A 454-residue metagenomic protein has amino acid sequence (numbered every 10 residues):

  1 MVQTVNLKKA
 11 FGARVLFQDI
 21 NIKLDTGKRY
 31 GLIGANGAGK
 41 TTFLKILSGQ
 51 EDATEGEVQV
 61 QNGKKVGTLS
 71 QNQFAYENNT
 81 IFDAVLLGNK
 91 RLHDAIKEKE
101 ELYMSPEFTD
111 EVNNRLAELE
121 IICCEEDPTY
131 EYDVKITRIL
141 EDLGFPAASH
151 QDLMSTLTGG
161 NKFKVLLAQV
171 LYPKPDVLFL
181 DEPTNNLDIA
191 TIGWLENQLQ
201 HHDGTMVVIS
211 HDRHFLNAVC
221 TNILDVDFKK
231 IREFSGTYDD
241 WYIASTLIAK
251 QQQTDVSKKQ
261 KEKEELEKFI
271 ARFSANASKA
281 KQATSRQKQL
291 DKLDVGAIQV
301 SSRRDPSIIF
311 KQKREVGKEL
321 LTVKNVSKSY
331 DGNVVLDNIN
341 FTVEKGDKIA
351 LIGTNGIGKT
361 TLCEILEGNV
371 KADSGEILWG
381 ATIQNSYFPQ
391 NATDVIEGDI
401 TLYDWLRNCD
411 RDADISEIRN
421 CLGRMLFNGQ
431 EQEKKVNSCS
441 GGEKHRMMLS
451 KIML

Functional and structural regions predicted by a protein language model:
M1-V256, D305, I309-L454: ABC ATP-binding cassette signature C-motif
A244-A297: Intracellular alpha-helical coupling/juxtamembrane segments of multi-pass membrane proteins
S285, R303-D305: Short Gly/Ser/Thr- and Asp/Glu-enriched loop/turn motifs at secondary-structure junctions
